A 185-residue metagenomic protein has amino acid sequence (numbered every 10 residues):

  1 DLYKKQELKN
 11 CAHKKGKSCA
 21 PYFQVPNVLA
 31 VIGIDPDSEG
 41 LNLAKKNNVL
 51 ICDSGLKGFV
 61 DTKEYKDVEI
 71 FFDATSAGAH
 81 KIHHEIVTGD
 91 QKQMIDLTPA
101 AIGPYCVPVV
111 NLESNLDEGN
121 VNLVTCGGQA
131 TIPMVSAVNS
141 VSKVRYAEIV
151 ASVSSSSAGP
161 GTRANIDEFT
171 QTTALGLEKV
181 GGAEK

Functional and structural regions predicted by a protein language model:
D1, C11-V153: N-terminal Rossmann-like NAD(P) cofactor-binding subdomain of oxidoreductases, focused on the glycine-rich
E7: Residue-level detector of a single, highly conserved position within proteins
Q129-K185: Active-site-lining helix/loop region of Rossmann-like oxidoreductase modules
